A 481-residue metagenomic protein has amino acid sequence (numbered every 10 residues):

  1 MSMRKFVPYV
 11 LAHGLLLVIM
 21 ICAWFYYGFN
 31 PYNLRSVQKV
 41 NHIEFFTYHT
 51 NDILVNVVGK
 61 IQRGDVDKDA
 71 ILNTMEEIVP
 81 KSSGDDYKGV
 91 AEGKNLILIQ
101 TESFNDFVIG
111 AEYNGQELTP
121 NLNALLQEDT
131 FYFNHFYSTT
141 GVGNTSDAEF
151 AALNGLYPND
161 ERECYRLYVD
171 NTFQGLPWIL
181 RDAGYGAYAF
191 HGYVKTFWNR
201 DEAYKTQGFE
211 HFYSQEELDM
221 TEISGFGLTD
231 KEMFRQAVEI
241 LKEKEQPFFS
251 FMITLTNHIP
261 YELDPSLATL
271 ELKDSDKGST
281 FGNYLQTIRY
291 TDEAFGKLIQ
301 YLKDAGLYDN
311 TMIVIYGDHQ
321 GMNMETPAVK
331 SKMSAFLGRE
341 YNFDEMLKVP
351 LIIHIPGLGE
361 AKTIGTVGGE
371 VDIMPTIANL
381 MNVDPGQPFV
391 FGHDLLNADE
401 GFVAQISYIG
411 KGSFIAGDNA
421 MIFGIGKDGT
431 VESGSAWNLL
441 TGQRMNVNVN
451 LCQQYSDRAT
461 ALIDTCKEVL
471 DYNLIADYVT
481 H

Functional and structural regions predicted by a protein language model:
M1-K94, A111-T119, N123-Q127, R166 (+1 more regions): N-terminal secretory/membrane-targeting segments
E76-H481: Solvent-exposed soluble domains appended to multi-pass membrane proteins
